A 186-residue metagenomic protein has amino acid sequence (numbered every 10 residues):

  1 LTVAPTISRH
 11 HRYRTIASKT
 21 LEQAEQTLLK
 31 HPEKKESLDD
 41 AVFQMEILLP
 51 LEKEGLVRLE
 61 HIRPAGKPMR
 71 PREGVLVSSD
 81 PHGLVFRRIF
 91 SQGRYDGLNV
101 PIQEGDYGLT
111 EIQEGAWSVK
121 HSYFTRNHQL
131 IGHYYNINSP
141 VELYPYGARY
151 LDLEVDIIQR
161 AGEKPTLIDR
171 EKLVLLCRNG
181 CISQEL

Functional and structural regions predicted by a protein language model:
L1-T2: Mixed-charge, low-complexity intrinsically disordered regions
P5-G105: Charge-rich, low-complexity N-terminal segments
K67, D96, Y144-P145, I168 (+1 more regions): Short helix/loop capping segments that flank catalytic or ligand/cofactor-binding pockets
S79-P81, T125-H128, Q159-K164: Short acidic-glycine loop/turn motifs at beta-strand connectors
F86-R87, H133-Y135, D156, I168: Beta-strand scaffold of nucleotide-dependent catalytic cores
S91-G93, S139, E171-L175: Short, solvent-exposed aromatic-acidic interface loops
L98-L143, A148, E154-V155: Phosphate/ribose-recognition catalytic cores of enzymes acting on nucleotide-derived substrates
L151-L186: A hydrophobic, small-residue-rich beta->alpha segment in the mid-to-C-terminal subdomain of diverse proteins
